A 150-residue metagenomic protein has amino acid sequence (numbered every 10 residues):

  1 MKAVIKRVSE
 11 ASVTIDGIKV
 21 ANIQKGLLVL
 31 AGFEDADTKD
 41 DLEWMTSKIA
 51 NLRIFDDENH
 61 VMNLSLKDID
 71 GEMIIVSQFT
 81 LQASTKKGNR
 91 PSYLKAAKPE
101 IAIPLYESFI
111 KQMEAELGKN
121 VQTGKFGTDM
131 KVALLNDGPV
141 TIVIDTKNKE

Functional and structural regions predicted by a protein language model:
M1-N89, I103-E150: N-terminal, polar/charged subdomain of small-to-medium soluble alpha/beta proteins
G88-A96: Short hinge/gating elements
K95-P104: A short acidic, glycine-rich active-site loop that binds or catalyzes chemistry on phosphate/adenosine moieties
